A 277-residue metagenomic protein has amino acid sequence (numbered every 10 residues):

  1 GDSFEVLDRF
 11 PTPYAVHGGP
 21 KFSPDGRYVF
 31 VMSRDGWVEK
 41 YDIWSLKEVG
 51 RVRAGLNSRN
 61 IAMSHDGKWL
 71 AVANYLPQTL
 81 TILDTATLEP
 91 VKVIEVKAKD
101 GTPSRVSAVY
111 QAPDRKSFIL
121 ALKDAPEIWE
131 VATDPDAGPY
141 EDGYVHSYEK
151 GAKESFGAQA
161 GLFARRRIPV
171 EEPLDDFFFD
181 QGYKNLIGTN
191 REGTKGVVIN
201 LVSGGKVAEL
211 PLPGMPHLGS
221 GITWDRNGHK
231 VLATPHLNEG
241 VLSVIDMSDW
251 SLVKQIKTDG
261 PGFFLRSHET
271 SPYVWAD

Functional and structural regions predicted by a protein language model:
G1-D277: Predominantly soluble domains enriched in secretory-pathway, periplasmic, or organellar proteins
